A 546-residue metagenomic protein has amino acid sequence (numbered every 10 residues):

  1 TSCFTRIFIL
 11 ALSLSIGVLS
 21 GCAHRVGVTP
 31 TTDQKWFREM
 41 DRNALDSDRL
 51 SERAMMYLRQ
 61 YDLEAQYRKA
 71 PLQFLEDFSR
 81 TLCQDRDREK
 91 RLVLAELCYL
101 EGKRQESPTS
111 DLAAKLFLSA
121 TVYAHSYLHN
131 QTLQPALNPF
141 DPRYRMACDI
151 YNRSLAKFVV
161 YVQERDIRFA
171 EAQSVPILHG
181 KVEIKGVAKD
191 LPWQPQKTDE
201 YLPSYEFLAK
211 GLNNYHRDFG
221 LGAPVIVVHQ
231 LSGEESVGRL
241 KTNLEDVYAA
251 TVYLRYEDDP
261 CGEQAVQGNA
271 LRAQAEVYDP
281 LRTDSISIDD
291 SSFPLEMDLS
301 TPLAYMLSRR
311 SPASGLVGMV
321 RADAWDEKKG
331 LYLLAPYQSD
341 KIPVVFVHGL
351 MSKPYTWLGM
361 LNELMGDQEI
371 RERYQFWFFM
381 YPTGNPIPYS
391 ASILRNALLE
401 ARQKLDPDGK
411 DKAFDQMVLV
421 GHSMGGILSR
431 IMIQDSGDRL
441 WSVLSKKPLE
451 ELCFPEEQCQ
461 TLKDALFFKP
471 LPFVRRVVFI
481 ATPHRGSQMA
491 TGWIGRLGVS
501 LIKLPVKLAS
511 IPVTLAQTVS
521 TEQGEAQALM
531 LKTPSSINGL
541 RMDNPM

Functional and structural regions predicted by a protein language model:
T1-I9: Bacterial N-terminal signal peptides that target proteins for export
V18-G21: C-terminal motif of bacterial Sec signal peptides marking the signal peptidase cleavage site
A23-D85, K90, L94-V344, K353-G359 (+1 more regions): Flexible, membrane-associating and regulatory peripheral segments of lipid-active enzymes
E76, D323-L331, P354, A397-P407 (+2 more regions): A Trp-anchored, charged/polar loop motif used as the substrate-binding/catalytic surface of acyl/ester-handling
Y99-V175, V344-L350, F376-M530: Serine-dependent carboxylesterase/thioesterase catalytic core of lipase-like alpha/beta-hydrolase/SGNH enzymes
S311-G330, A335-P336, S510-M546: Alpha/beta-hydrolase fold catalytic core
P354, L358-N362, P388, S392: Short, surface-exposed alpha-helical segments at coil->helix boundaries
L358-Y374: Short amphipathic alpha-helix adjacent to the substrate-entry channel of hydrolases
